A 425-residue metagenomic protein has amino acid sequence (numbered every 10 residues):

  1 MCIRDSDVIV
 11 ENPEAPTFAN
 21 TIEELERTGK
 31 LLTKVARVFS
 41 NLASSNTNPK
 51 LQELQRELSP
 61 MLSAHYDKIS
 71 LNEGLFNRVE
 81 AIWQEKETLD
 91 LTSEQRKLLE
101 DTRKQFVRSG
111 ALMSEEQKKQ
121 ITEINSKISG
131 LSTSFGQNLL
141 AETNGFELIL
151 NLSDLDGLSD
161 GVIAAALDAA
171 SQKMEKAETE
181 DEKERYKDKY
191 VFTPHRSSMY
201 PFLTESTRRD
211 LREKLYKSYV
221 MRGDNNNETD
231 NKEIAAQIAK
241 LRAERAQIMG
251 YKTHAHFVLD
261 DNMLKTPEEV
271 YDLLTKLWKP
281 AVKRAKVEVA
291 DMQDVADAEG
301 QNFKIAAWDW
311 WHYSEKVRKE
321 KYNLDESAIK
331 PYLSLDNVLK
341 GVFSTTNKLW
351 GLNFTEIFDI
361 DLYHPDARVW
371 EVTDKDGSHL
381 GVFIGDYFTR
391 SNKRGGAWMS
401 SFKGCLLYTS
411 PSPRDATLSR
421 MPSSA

Functional and structural regions predicted by a protein language model:
M1-D5, Y408-P413, T417, A425: Conserved small/polar residues in nucleotide/adenosyl-binding loops
R4-S410: Zn2+-dependent metallopeptidase catalytic domains
